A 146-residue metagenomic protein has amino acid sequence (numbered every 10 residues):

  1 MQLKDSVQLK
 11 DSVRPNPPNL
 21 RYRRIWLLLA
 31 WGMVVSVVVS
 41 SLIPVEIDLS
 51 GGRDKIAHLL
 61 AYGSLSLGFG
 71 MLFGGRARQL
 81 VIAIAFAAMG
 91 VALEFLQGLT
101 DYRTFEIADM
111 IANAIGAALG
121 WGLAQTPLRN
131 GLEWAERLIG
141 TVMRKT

Functional and structural regions predicted by a protein language model:
Q2-M110, A114, A118-T146: Bulky hydrophobic segments
